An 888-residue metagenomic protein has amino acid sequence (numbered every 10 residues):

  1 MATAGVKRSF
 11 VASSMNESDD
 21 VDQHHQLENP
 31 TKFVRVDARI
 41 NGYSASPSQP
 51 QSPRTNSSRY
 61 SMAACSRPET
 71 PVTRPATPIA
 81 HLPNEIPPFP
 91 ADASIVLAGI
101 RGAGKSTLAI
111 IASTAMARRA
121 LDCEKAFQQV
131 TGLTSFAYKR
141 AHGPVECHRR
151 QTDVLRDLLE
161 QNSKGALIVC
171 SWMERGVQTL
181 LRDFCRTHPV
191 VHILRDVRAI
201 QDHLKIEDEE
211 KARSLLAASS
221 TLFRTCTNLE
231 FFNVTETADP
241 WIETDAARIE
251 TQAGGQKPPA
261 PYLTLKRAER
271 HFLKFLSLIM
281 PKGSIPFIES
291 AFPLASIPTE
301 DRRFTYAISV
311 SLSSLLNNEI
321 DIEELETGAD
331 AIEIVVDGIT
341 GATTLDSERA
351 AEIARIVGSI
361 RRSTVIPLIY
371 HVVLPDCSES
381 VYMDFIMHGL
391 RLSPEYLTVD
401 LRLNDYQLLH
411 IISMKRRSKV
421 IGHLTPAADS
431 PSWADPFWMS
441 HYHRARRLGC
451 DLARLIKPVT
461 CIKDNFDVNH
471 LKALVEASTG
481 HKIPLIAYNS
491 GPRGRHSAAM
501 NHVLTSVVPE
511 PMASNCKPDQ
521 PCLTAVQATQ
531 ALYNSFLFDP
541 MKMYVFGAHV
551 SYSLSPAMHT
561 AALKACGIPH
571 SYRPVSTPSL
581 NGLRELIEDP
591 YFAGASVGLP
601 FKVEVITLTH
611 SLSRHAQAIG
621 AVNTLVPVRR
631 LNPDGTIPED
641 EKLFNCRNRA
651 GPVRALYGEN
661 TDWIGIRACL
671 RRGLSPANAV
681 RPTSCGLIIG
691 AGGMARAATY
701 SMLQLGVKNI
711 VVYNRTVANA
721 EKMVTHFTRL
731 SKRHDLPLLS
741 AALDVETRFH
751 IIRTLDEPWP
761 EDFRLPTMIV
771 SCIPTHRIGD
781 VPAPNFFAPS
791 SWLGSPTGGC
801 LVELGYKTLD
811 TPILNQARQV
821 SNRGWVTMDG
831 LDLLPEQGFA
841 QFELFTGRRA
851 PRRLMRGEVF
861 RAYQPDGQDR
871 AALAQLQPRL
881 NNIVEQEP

Functional and structural regions predicted by a protein language model:
A2-V72, A76-P90, I111, A115 (+5 more regions): NTP-dependent small-molecule kinase module
I110-R156: Conserved substrate/cofactor phosphate-moiety recognition/catalytic segment in nucleotide-dependent phosphotransferases
V145-T187, L194, C566: Glycine-rich phosphate-binding loop used to anchor ATP phosphates in small-molecule kinases, encompassing both
D183-K205, F231: Conserved phosphate-donor/acceptor-positioning beta-strand/loop module used by diverse small-molecule
S309-S311, A331-A342, I369-S378, I386 (+3 more regions): Catalytic beta/alpha-barrel core
R402-M541: Catalytic alpha/beta core domains of metabolic enzymes, predominantly
P540-P676, T808, Q816: Phosphate/diphosphate ligand-binding glycine-rich loop within oxidoreductases
P627, L643, R777-V859: Rossmann-fold NAD(P)-binding glycine/threonine-rich loop
